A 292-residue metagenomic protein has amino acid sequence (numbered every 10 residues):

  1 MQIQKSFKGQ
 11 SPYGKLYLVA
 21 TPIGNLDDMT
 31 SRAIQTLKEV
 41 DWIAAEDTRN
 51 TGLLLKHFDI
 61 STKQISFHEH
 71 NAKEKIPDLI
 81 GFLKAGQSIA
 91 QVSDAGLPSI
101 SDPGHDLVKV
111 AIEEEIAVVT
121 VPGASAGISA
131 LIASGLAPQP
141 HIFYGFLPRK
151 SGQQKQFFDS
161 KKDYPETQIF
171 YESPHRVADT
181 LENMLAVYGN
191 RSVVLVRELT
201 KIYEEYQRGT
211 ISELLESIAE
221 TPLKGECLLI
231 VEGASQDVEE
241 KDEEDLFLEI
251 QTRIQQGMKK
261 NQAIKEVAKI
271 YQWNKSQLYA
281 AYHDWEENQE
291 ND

Functional and structural regions predicted by a protein language model:
M1-F67: Glycine-rich, flexible N-terminal cofactor/catalytic loop recognition
Q2-K5, Y13, T167, P174-D292: A contiguous loop/helix-start segment that scaffolds small-molecule binding in enzyme catalytic cores
K15-L16, G86-A90, E166-T167: Loop/turn-to-beta-strand initiation segments
I23-G24, D94-P98, P174-R176, A234-Q236: Short glycine-rich anion-binding loops that position phosphate/pyrophosphate groups of nucleotides and phosphorylated
L37-I43, E115-V119, T167-Q168: Short active-site oxyanion
F67-K73, L147-K150: Conserved helicase motor
L79-S125: Glycine/small-residue-rich loop that forms an oxyanion/phosphate-binding "nest" at active or ligand-binding sites
L107-K161: Class I SAM-dependent methyltransferase SAM-binding "motif I" and its flanking Rossmann-like core
